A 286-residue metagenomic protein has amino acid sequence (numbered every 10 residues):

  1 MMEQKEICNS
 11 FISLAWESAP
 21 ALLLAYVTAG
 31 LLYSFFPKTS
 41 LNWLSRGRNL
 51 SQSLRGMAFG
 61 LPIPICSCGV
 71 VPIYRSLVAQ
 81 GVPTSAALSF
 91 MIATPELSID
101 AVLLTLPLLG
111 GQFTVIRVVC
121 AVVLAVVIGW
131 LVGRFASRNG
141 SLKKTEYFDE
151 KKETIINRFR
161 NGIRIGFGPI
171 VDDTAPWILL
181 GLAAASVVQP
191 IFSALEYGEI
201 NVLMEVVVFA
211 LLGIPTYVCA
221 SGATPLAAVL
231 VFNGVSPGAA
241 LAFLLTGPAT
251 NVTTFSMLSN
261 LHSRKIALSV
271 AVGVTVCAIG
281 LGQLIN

Functional and structural regions predicted by a protein language model:
E3-L31, F35-W43, V115-V218, A271-N286: Selected transmembrane alpha-helices and immediately adjacent juxtamembrane segments of polytopic inner-membrane
L44-L54: Transmembrane-helix boundary/entry motifs in multi-pass membrane transporters
P62-V118, F192-A271, A278-I279: Membrane-interfacial helix-loop connectors
